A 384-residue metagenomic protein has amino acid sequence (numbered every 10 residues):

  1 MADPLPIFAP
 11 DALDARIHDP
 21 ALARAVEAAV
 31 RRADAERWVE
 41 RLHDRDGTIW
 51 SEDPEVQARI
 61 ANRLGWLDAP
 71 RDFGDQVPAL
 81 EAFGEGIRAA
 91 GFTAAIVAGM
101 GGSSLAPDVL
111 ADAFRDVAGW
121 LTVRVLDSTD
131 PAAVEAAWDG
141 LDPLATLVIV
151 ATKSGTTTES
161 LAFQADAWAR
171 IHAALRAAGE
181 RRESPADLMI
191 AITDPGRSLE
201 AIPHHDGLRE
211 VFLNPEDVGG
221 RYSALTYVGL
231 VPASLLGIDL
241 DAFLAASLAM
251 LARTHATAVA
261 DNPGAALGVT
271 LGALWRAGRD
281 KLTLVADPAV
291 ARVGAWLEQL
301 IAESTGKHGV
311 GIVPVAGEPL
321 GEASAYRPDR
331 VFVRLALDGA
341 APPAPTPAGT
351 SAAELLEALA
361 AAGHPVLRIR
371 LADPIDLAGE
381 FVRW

Functional and structural regions predicted by a protein language model:
M1-A89, G339, T346-T350, E354-E357 (+1 more regions): Extended, charge-enriched "interface" segments that sit outside catalytic cores
I60, A79-T93, A137-T146, T270-R279: Glycine-rich phosphate/diphosphate-binding loops that line cofactor/substrate pockets in enzymes
G65-E85, D108-A151, T156, F163 (+1 more regions): Glycine-rich oxoanion-binding loops at beta->alpha junctions
D68-P70, T93-G99, L147-S154, I190 (+2 more regions): Short glycine-rich or small-residue beta-strand-to-loop segments that form or flank ligand, phosphate, metal/Fe-S
A95-L110, Y222-G229, E380: Conserved phosphate/anionic-ligand binding catalytic regions in large, soluble enzymes, centered on
L110-T122, R170, L300-G311: Short helix-loop-beta junction
T157-Q164, P343-P347: Glycine/threonine-rich flexible loop motifs
A173-V333, D338, A362, D376 (+1 more regions): Active-site phosphate/pyrophosphate-binding segments
